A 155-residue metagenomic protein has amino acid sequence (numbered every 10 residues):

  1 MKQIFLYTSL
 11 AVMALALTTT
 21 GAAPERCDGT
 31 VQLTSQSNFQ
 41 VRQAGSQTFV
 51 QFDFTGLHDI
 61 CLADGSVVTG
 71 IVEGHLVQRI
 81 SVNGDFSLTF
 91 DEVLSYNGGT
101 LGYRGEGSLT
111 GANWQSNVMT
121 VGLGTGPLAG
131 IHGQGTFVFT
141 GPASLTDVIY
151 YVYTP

Functional and structural regions predicted by a protein language model:
M1-I4: Positively charged n-region of N-terminal signal peptides that target proteins for export
L6-T8, V118: Residues at the start of alpha-helices and the adjacent loop-to-helix junctions
T8-A16: Bacterial N-terminal signal peptides
L15-E25: Bacterial Sec-dependent signal peptides at the C-terminal "C-region" and cleavage site
A23-P155: Beta-strand-enriched cores of mature, soluble protein domains
